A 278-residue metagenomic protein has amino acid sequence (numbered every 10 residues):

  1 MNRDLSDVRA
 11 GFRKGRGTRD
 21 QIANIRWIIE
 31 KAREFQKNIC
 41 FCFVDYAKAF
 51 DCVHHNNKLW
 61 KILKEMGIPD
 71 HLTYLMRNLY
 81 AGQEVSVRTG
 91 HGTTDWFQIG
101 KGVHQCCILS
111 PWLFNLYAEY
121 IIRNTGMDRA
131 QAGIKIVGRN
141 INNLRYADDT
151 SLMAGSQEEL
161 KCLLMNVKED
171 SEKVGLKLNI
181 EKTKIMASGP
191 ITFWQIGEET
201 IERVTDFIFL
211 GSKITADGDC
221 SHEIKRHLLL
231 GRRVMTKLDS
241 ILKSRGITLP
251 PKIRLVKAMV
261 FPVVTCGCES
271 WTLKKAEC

Functional and structural regions predicted by a protein language model:
M1-C278: Nucleotidyl polymerases of mobile genetic elements and RNA viruses
